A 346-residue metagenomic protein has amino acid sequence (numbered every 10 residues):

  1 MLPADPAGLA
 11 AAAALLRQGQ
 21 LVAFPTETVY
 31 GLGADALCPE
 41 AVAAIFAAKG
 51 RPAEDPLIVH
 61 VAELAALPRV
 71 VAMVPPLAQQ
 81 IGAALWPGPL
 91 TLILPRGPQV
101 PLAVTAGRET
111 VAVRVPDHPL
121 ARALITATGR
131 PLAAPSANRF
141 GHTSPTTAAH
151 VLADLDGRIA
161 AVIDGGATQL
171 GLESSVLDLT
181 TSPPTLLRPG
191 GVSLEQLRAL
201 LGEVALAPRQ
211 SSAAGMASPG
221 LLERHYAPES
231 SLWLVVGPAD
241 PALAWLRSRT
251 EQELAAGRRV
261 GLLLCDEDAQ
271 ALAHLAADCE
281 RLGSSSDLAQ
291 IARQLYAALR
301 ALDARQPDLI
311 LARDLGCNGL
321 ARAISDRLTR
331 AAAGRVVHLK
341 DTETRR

Functional and structural regions predicted by a protein language model:
M1-R346: Active-site-adjacent structural elements in enzyme catalytic cores
